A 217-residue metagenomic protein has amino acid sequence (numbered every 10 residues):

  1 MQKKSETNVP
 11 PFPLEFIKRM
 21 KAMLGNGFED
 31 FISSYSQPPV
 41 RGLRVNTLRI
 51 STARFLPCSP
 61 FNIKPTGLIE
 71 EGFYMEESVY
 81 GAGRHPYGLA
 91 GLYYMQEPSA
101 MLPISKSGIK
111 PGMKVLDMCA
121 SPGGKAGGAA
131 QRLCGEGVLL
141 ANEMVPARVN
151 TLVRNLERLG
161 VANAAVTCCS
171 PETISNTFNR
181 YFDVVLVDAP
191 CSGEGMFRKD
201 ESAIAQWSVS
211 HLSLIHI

Functional and structural regions predicted by a protein language model:
M1-I215: S-adenosylmethionine
